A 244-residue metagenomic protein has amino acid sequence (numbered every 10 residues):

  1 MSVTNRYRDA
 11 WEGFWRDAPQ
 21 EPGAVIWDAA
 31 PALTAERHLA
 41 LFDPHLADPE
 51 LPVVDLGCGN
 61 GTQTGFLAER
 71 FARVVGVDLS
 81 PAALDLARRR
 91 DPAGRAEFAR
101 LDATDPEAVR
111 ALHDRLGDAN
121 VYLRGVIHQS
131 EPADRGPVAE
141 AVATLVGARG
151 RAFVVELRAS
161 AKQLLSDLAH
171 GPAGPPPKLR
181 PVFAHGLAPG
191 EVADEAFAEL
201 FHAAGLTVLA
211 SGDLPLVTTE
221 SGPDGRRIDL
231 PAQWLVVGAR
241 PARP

Functional and structural regions predicted by a protein language model:
M1-D114, S130-P137, A141, G147-P244: Class I (Rossmann-like) S-adenosyl-L-methionine-dependent methyltransferase catalytic domain, capturing the SAM-binding
V121-Y122: A conserved beta-strand element that flanks and buttresses the S-adenosyl-L-methionine
V126: Hydrophobic adenine-recognition pocket in adenosine-nucleotide-binding enzymes
